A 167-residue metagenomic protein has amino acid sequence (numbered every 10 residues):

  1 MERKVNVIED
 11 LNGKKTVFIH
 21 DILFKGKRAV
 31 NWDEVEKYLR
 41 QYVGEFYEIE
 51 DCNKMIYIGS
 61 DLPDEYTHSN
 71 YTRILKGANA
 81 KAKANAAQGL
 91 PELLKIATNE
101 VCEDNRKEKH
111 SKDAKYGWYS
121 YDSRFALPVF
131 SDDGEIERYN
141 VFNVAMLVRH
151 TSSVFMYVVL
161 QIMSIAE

Functional and structural regions predicted by a protein language model:
M1-E167: Ribonuclease/tRNase effector modules and their secretory precursors
